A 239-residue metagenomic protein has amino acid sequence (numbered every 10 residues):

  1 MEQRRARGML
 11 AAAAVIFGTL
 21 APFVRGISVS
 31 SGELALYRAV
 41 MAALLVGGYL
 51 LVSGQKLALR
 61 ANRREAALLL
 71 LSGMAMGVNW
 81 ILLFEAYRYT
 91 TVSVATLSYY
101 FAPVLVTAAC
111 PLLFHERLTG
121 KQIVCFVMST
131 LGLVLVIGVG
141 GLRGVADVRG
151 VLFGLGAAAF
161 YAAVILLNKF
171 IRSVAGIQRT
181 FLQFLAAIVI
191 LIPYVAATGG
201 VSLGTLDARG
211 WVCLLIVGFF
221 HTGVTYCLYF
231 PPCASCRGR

Functional and structural regions predicted by a protein language model:
M1-A42, M74, L82, R143-F170 (+1 more regions): Glycine-/small-residue-enriched transmembrane alpha-helix faces in small-molecule transporters and effluxers
V15-T19, F23, Y49, L70-E85 (+5 more regions): Hydrophobic alpha-helical transmembrane segments of multi-pass membrane transport proteins, especially secondary
I27, L34, R38, A86 (+6 more regions): Hydrophobic/aromatic residues within transmembrane alpha-helices of multi-pass small-molecule transporters
V29-V78, L105-A109, F160-V164, F181-G199 (+2 more regions): Transmembrane alpha-helices of multi-pass small-molecule transport proteins
E33, V40-L44, F84-H115, A157 (+1 more regions): Specific alpha-helical transmembrane segments that line the substrate/conduction pathway and gating interfaces
V46, L50, L70, F101 (+3 more regions): Hydrophobic transmembrane alpha-helices of multi-pass small-molecule transport proteins
R63, Y99, H115-L135, G144-V151 (+2 more regions): Loop-to-transmembrane alpha-helix entry segments
A95-F101, L167-I188, T222-R239: Helix-helix packing/entry segments at the starts of transmembrane helices
